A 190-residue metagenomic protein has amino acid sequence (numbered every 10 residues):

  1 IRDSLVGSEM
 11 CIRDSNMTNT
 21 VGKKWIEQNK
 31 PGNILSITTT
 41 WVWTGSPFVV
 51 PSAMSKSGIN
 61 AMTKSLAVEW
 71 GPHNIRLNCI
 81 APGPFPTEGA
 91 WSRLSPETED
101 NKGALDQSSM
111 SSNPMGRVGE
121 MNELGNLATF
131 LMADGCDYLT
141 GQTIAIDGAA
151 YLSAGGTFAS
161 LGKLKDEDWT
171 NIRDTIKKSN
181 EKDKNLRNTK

Functional and structural regions predicted by a protein language model:
I1-G7, I12: Single conserved hydrophobic/aromatic residue that forms the stacking wall/gate of nucleotide- or nucleobase-binding
D14, W25-T39, P72-I75, Q142: Active-site loop of short-chain dehydrogenase/reductase
T18, S55, T63: Active-site helix of classical SDR
K23, V68-P72, D137: Alpha-helical segment proximal to the catalytic Tyr-Lys
T44-V50, P72, G116, M121 (+1 more regions): Active-site loop immediately N-terminal to the catalytic Tyr-X3-Lys motif of short-chain dehydrogenase/reductase
G45-A53, S65, R93: Active-site loop-to-helix junction immediately N-terminal to the catalytic Tyr of the SDR YXXXK motif in Rossmann-fold
P72, P84-S112, A154-D183: A glycine/serine/threonine-rich, flexible loop-to-helix segment that serves as the NAD(P) cofactor-binding "lid"
C79, N101-L139, I146-G148, R173-K190: C-terminal helical subdomain
